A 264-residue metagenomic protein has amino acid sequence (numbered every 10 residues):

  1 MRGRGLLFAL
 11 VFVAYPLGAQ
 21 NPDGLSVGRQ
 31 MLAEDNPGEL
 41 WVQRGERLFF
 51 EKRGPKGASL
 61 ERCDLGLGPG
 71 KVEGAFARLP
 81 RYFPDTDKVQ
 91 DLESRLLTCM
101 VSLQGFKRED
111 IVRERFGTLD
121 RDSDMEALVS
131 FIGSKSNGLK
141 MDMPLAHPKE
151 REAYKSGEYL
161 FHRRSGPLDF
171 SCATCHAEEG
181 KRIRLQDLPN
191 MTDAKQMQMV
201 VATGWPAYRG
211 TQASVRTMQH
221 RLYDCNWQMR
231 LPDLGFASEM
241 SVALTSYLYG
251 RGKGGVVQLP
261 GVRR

Functional and structural regions predicted by a protein language model:
M1-L7: Bacterial N-terminal signal peptides that target proteins for export
G5, A146-H147, P260-R264: Short alpha-helical "patches" and their helix-cap loops
A14-P16: N-terminal signal peptide c-region/cleavage motif recognized by signal peptidases
Q20-L40, E51-L65, P69-A127, N137-G138 (+1 more regions): Electron-transfer interface patches adjacent to heme c in soluble/periplasmic c-type cytochromes and di-/multiheme
Q30-R47, G138-E158: Short, charged low-complexity linear segments at domain edges
E126, S130, R151, K155-Y159 (+1 more regions): Internal, well-ordered alpha-helical scaffold/interface segments that support domain packing or protein-protein contacts
L128-I132, P144-L145: Hydrophobic, well-structured mid-protein blocks that either form specific transmembrane helices
